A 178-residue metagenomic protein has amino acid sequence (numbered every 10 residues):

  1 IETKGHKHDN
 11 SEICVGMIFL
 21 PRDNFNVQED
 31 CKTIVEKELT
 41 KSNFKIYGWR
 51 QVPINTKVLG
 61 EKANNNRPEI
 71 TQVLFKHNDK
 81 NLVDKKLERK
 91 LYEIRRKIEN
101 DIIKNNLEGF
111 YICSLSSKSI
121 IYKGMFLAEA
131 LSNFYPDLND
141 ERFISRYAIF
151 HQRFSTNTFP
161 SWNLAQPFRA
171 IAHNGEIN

Functional and structural regions predicted by a protein language model:
I1-N178: N-terminal segments that mediate ammonia production and transfer in glutamine-dependent amidotransferase systems
